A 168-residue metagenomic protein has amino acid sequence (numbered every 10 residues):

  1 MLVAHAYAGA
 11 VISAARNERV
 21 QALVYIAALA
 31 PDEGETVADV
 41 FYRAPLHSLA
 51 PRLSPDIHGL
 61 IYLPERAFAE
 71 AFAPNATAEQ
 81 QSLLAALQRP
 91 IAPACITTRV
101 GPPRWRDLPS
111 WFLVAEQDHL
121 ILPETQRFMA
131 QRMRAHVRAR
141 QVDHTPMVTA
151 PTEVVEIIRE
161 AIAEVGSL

Functional and structural regions predicted by a protein language model:
M1-G9, A115: Conserved alpha/beta-hydrolase "nucleophile elbow" surrounding the catalytic nucleophile
V11-A15: Hydrolases whose catalytic domains are alpha/beta-hydrolase-1, hotdog thioesterase, or metallo-beta-lactamase-like
N17-E65, A92-C95, R99: Flexible "cap/lid" loop of the alpha/beta hydrolase fold
R66-N75: Helix-loop "lid/cap" segments that line or gate small-molecule binding pockets
L83-R104: Active-site nucleophile elbow and catalytic-triad environment of alpha/beta-hydrolase enzymes
R106, W111-V114: Short beta-strand/loop motif that positions the catalytic acidic residue of the alpha/beta-hydrolase fold
E116-Q141, T145-V148, E153, E160-A161: Conserved loop-alpha-helix segment in the C-terminal half of the alpha/beta-hydrolase fold that carries the catalytic
